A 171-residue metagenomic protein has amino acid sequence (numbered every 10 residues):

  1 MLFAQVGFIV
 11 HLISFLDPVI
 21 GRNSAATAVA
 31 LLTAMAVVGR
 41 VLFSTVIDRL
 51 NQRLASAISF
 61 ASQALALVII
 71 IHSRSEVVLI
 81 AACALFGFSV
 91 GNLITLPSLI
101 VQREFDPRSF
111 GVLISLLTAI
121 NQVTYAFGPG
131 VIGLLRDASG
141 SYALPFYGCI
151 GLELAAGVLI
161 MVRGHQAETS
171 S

Functional and structural regions predicted by a protein language model:
M1-F43, G128: Extracytoplasmic gate region of multi-pass secondary transporters
A30-A34, A61, S115-V123: Transmembrane alpha-helical cores of Major Facilitator Superfamily
R40-N51, D137: Helix-to-loop junctions at the C-terminal end of transmembrane segments in multipass secondary transporters
L54-I69: Structural signature of the two symmetry-related core transmembrane helices
V77-L85: Paired small-residue
N92-F105: Intracellular juxtamembrane helix-capping segments at the cytosolic ends of symmetry-related transmembrane helices
E104-S139, C149: A late C-terminal transmembrane helix in Major Facilitator Superfamily
L144-M161: Symmetry-related core transmembrane helices of the 12-TM Major Facilitator Superfamily/SLC fold
